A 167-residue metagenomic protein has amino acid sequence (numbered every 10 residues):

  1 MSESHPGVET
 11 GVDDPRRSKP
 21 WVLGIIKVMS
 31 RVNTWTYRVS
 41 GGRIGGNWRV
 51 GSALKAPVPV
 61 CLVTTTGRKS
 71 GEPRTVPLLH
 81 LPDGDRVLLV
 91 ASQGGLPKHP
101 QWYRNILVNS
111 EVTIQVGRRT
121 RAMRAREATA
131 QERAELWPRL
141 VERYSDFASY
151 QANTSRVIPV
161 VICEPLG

Functional and structural regions predicted by a protein language model:
M1-R31: Compositionally biased, charge-rich terminal segments
H5, G11-R16, Q93-F147, N153-V157 (+1 more regions): Short, structured beta-strand-loop surface elements
L23-R68, E72-P73: Short, conserved active-site entrance elements at the starts or edges of catalytic domains
S52-A53, L79, R104: Short secondary-structure boundary/capping segments
V58-G94: Short beta-strand segments
V60, I158-V160: Short hydrophobic/aromatic beta-strand or adjacent loop that forms the aromatic wall/cage of a ligand/substrate-binding
T65, P82, V116, C163-P165: Hydrophobic side chains in beta-strands
